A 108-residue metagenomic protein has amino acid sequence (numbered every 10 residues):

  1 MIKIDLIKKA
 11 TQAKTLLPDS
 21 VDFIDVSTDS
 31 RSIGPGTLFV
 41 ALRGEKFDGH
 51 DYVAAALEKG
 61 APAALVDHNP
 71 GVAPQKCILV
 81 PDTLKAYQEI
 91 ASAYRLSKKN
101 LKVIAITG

Functional and structural regions predicted by a protein language model:
M1-A93: N-terminal leader/targeting and accessory segments in enzymes
S92-G108: Walker A (P-loop) phosphate-binding motif
